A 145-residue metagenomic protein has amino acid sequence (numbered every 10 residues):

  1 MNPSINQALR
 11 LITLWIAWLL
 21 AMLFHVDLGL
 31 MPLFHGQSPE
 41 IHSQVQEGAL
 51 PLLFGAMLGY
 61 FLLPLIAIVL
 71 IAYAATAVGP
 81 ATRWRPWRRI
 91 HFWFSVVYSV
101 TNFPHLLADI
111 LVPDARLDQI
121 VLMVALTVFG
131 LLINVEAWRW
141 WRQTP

Functional and structural regions predicted by a protein language model:
M1-F24: Cytosolic juxtamembrane helix and N-cap/initiation of the first transmembrane helix
N2-L9, Q44-L52, G79-R89, P113-I120: Juxtamembrane loop-transmembrane helix junctions in multi-pass integral membrane proteins, especially the extracellular
I12, I16, F54, L58 (+2 more regions): Hydrophobic alpha-helical segments of membrane proteins, primarily the transmembrane helices and their short helical
A17-L62: Hydrophobic transmembrane helix segments
L63, W87-L107, V128-F129: Hydrophobic alpha-helical membrane segments
L70-V97: Loop-to-transmembrane helix junctions at the membrane interface
V100-L122: Membrane-helix boundary connector in multi-pass membrane proteins
V128-P145: Membrane-water interface at the C-terminal end of transmembrane alpha helices
